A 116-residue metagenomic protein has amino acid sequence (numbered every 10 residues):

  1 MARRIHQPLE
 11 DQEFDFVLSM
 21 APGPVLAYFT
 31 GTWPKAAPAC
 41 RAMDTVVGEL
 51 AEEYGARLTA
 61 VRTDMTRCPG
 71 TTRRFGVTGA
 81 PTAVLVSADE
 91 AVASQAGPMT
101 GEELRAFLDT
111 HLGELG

Functional and structural regions predicted by a protein language model:
M1-V17: N-terminal "domain-start" segment that seeds a small globular fold
H6-E10, F29-G31, M43-D44, G48-G70: Thiol-based oxidoreductase modules, predominantly thioredoxin-like and allied folds used for disulfide exchange
F16-V17, T71-R74, F107: CheY-like receiver
L18-S19, E52, L112: Residue-level signal for alpha-helix termini/capping positions
M20-K35: Short active-site neighborhood of thiol/selenol oxidoreductases, capturing the structured segment around
G23-L26, P69, F75-V84: Structural micro-motif
A37-R41: Conserved phosphotransfer microenvironments
G79, V84-G116: Non-catalytic, surface beta->alpha helical segment in thiol-disulfide oxidoreductase systems
